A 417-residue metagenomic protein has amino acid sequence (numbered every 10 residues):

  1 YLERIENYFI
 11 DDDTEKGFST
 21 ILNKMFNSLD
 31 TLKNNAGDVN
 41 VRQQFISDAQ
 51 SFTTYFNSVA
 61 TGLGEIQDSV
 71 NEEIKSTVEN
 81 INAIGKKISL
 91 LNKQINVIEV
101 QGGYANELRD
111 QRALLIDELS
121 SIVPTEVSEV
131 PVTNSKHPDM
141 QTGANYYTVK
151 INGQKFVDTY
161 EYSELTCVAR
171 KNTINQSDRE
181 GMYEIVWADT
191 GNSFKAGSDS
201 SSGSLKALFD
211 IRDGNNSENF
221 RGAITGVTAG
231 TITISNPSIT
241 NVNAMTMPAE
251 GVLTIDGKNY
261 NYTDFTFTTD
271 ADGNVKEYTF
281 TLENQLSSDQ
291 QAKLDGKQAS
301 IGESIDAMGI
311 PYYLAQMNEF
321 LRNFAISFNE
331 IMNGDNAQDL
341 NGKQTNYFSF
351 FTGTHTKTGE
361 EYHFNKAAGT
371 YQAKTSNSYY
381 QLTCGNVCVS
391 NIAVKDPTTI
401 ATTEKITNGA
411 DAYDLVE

Functional and structural regions predicted by a protein language model:
Y1-E417: Structural signature of extracellular appendage/secretion-system components
